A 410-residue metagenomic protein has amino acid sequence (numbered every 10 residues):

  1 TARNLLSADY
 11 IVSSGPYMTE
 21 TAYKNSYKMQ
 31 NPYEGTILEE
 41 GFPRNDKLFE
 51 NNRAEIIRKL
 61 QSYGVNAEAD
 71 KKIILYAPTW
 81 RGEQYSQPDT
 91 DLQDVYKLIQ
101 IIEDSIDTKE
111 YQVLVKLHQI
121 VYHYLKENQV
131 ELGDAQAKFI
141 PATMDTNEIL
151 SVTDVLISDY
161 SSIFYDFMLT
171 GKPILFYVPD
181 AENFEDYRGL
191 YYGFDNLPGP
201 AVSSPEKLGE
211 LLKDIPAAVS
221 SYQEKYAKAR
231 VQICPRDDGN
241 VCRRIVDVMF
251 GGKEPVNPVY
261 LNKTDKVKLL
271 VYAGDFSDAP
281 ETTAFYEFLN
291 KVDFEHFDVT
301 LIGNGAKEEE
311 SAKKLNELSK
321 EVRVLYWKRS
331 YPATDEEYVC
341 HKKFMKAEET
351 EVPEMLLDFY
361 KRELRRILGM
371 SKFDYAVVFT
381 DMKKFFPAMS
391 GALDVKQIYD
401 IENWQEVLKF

Functional and structural regions predicted by a protein language model:
T1-E50, P332-V378, M382-D394, W404-K409: Active-site and donor-binding regions of nucleotide-sugar-utilizing enzymes
N4-Y85, S221-A229, D237, C242-R243 (+1 more regions): A nucleotide-sugar donor-handling region in carbohydrate enzymes
I11-S14, L114-H118, V299-A306: Short internal beta-strands
P43-E127, S204, S277, E281-F285 (+1 more regions): Conserved catalytic-core segment of nucleotide-activated headgroup transferases in glycan assembly
T79-R81, N262-D278, N304-G305: Nucleotide-activated donor-dependent transferases that construct or modify glycoconjugates
Q119-Y165: Donor nucleotide-activated moiety binding/catalytic core segment of transferases that use nucleotide-activated donors
N128-G133, S162-I233: Catalytic binding pocket for nucleotide-activated donors in carbohydrate/polymer assembly enzymes
H296-E351: N-terminal strand-loop element at the rim of the active site of nucleotide-sugar-dependent glycosyltransferases
